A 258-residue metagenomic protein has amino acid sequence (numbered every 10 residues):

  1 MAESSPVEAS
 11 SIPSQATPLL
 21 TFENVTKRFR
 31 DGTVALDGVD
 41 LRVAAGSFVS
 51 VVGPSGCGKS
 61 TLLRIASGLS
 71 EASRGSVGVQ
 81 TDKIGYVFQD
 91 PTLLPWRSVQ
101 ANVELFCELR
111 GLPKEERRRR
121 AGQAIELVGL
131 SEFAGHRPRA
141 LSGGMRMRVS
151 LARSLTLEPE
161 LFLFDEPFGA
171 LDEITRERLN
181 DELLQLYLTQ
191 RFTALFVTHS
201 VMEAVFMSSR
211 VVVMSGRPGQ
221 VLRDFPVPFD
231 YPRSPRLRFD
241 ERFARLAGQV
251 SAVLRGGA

Functional and structural regions predicted by a protein language model:
V52-P54: The feature captures the beta-strand-to-loop junction immediately N-terminal to the Walker
S67: Helix-to-loop junction immediately C-terminal to a conserved catalytic motif
R97-E104: Short coil-to-helix segment of the ABC ATPase nucleotide-binding domain corresponding to the Q-loop/switch region
E104, E108, E115-F133, Q185: Conserved ABC ATPase "signature" region
H136-R139, L157: Conserved signature/switch motifs of ABC ATPase nucleotide-binding domains
F162-D165: Catalytic Walker B motif of ABC-type/P-loop ATPase nucleotide-binding domains
